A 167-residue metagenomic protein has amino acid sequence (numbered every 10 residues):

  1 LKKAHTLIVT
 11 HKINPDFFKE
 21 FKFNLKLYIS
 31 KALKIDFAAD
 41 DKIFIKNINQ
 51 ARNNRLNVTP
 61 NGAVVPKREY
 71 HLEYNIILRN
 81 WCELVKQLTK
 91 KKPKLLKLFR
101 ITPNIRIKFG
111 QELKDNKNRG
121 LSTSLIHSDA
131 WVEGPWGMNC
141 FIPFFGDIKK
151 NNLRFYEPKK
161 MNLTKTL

Functional and structural regions predicted by a protein language model:
L1-K92: N-terminal auxiliary "cap/dimerization" subdomain that precedes the catalytic jelly-roll/cupin core of mononuclear
V9-T10, L95-R106, N139-P143, N152-F155: A structural signal for short, well-ordered beta-strand segments and their strand-loop junctions that often border
Y70, Y74, L98, D129-G134: Short capping loops/turns at secondary-structure boundaries
E73-R79, F109-N116, S124-D129: N-terminal start-of-chain detector that recognizes signal peptides and the immediate post-cleavage beginning
K86-K94, S128, F141-I142: Intrinsically disordered, low-complexity boundary segments flanking structured domains
T89-S122, G134: Short N-terminal edge-element motif at the start of the domain
R119-L167: Catalytic core of non-heme Fe(II) oxygenases with the double-stranded beta-helix
